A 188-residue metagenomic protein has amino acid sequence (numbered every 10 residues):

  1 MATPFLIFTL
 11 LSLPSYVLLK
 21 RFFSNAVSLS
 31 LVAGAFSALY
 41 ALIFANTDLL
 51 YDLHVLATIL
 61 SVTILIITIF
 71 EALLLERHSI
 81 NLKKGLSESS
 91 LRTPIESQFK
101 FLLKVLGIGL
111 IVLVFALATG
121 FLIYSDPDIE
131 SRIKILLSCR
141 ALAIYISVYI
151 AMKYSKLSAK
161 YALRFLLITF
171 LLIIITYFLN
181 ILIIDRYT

Functional and structural regions predicted by a protein language model:
P4-L18, A143-S147: Central hydrophobic cores of alpha-helical transmembrane segments in multi-pass inner-membrane proteins across all
S24-A35, A162-I168: Cytoplasmic-side transmembrane-helix entry/capping segments in multi-pass membrane proteins
D52-F70: Alpha-helical transmembrane segments
T68-G85: Membrane-water interface of transmembrane alpha-helices
K84-Y124: A mid-sequence, solvent-exposed acidic-amphipathic segment
A118-S147: Short alpha-helical packing/oligomerization segments
A151-L172: Interfacial loop-to-transmembrane junctions
I175-T188: Juxtamembrane boundary at the C-terminal end of a transmembrane helix
